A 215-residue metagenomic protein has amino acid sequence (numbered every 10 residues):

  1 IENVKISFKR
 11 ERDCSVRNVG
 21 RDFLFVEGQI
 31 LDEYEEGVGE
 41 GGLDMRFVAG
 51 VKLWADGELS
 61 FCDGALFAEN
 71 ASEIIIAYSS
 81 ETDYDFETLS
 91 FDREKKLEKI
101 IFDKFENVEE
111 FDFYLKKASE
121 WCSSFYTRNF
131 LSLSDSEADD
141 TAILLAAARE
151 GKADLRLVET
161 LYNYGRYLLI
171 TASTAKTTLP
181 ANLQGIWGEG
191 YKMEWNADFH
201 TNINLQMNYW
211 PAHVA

Functional and structural regions predicted by a protein language model:
I1-A215: Aromatic-residue-lined binding/catalytic grooves and analogous aromatic/hydrophobic interfacial grooves in multimeric
